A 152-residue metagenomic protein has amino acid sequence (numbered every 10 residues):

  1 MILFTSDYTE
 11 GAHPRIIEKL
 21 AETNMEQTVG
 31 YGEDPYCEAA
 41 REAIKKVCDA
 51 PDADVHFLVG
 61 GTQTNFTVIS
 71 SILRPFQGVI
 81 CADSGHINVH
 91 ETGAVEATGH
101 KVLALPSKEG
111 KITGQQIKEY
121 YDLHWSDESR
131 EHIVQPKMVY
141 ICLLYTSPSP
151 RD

Functional and structural regions predicted by a protein language model:
M1-I16: N-terminal amphipathic/basic leader segments beginning at the initiator methionine
H13-G61, D83-N88, A94: Conserved N-terminal alpha-helix of the aminotransferase class I/II PLP-enzyme fold
D54-L73, L103-G110: Conserved core of the PLP fold type I
L58-V59, C81-D83, P106, Y140-C142: Short beta-strand segments
S71-V89: Conserved PLP-anchoring active-site segment centered on the Schiff-base-forming lysine
G99-L144: PLP-dependent aminotransferase-class I/II
Y145-D152: Conserved small/polar residues in nucleotide/adenosyl-binding loops
